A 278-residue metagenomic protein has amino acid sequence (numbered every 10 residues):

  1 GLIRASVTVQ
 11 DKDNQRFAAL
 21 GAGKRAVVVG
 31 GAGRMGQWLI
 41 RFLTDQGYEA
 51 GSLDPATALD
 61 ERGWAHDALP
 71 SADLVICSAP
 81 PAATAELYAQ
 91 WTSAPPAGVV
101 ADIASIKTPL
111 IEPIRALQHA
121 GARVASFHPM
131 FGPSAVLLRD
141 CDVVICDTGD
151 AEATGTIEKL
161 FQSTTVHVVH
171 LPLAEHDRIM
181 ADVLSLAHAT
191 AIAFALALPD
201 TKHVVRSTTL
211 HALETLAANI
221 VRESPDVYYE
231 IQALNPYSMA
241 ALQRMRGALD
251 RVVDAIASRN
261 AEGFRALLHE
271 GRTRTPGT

Functional and structural regions predicted by a protein language model:
G1-V27, A32, T44-E49: N-terminal hydrophobic or amphipathic helices and topogenic motifs
V28-V29, C77, I145: Hydrophobic Val/Ile/Leu positions in short beta-strands of Rossmann-like dinucleotide-binding domains
A32, P55-A56, G149: Residues in the short beta-alpha loop(s) of Rossmann-like NAD(P)-binding domains
G33-R34, A82: Residue-level detector of alpha-helix initiation sites
Q37-W38, T44-G63: NAD(P)-binding Rossmann-fold cofactor-contacting core
H66-P70, L74-L117: Rossmann-fold NAD(P) dinucleotide-binding segment
I106-H167, L171, D177-M180: Rossmann-fold dinucleotide-binding core
H170-T278: An accessory alpha-helical subdomain
